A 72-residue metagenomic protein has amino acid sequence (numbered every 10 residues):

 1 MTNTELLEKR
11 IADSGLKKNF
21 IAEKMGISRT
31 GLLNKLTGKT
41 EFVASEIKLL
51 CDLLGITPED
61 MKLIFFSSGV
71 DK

Functional and structural regions predicted by a protein language model:
T4-E5, T30, A44-K48: Short alpha-helical elements of helix-turn-helix
T4-K24: Short basic helix-loop element that most often maps to the first helix and adjoining turn of HTH DNA-binding modules
K9-R10, S14-G15, N34, D60-K72: Short, charged recognition helix plus adjacent turn of helix-turn-helix-like nucleic-acid-binding domains
L16, F42-S45: Residue-level signal for the short linker/turn that defines the boundary of a DNA-recognition helix
I27-E41: Recognition helix of helix-turn-helix/homeodomain-like DNA-binding domains that insert into the DNA major groove
S45-D60: DNA major-groove recognition helix of helix-turn-helix/homeodomain DNA-binding modules
